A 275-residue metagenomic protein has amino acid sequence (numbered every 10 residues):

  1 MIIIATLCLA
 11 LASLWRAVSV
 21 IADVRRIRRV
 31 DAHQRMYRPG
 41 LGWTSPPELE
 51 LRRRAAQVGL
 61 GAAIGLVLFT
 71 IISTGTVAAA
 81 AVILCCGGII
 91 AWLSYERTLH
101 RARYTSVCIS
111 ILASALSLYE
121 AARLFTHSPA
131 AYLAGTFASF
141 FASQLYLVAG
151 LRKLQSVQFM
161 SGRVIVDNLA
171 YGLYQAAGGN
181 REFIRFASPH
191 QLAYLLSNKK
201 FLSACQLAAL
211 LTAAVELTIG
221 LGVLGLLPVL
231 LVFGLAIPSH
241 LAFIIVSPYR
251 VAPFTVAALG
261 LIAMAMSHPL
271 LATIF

Functional and structural regions predicted by a protein language model:
M1-F275: Alpha-helical membrane-anchoring segments
